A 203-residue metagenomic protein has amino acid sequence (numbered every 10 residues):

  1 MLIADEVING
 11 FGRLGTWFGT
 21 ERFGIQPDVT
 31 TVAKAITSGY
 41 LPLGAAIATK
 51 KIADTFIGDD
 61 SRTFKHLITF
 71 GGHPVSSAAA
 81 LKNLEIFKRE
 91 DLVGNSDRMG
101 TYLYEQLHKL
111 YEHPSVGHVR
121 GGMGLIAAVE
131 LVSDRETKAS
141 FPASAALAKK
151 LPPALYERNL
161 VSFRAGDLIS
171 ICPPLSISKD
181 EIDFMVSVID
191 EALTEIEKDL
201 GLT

Functional and structural regions predicted by a protein language model:
M1-T203: Conserved N-terminal phosphate-binding loop of PLP-dependent enzymes in the Aspartate aminotransferase
